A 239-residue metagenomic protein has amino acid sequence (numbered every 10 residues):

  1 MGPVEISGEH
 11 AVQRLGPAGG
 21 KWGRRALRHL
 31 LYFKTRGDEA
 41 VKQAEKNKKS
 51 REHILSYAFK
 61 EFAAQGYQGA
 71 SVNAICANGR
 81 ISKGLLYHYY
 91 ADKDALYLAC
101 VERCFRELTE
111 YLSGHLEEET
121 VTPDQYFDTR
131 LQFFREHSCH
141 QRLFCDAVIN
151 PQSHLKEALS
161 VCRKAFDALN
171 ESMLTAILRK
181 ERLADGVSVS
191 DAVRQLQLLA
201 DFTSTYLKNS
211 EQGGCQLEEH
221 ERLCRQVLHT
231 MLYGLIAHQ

Functional and structural regions predicted by a protein language model:
V4-E5, H10-A11, L15-E39, Q132 (+4 more regions): C-terminal peripheral helix-coil segments that are non-catalytic and often amphipathic
H53, Y57, A74, A95 (+7 more regions): Alpha-helical elements of Rossmann-like donor-binding domains used by nucleotide-donor carbohydrate transfer enzymes
H53, Y57, E61-A95, A99: Helix-turn-helix
A99, S113-C139, V189-L196: Hydrophobic alpha-helical connector segments
R106-T109, S113-G114, H154-R182, S190-R194 (+3 more regions): Amphipathic alpha-helical packing segments from all-alpha helical-bundle domains
R135-E157, T205-E211: Amphipathic alpha-helical segments used for helix-helix packing
